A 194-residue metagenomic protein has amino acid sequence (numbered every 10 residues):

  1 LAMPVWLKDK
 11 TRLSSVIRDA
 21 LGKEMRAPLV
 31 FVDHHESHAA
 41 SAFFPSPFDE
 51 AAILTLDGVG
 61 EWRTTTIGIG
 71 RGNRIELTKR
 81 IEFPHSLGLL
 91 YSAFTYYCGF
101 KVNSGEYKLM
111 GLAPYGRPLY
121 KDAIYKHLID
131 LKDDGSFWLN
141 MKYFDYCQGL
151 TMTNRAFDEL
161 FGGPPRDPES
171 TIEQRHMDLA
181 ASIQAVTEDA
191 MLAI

Functional and structural regions predicted by a protein language model:
L1-I194: Short acidic/glycine-rich loops and adjacent helix/strand connectors that line catalytic pockets where negatively
